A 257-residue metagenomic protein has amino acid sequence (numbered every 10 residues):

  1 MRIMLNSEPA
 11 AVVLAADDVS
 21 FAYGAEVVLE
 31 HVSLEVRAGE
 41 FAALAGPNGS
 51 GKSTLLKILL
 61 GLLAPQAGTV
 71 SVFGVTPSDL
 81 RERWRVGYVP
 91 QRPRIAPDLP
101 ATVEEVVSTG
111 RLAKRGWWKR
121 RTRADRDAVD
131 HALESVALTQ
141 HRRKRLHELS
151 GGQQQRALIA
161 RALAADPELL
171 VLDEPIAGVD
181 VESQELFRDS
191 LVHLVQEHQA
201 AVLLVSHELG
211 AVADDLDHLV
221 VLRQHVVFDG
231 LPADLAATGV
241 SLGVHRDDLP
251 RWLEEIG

Functional and structural regions predicted by a protein language model:
L60: Helix-to-loop junction immediately C-terminal to a conserved catalytic motif
G68-E82, V86: Conserved ABC transporter NBD signature motif
S108, T122-H141: Conserved ABC ATPase "signature" region
R145-L149, Q153: Conserved ABC ATPase signature
D166: Conserved catalytic motifs of ABC-family nucleotide-binding domains
L170-E174: Catalytic Walker B motif of ABC-type/P-loop ATPase nucleotide-binding domains
H218-L231: H-loop (His-switch) and adjacent beta-strand-loop-beta switch element of ABC-type ATPase nucleotide-binding domains
